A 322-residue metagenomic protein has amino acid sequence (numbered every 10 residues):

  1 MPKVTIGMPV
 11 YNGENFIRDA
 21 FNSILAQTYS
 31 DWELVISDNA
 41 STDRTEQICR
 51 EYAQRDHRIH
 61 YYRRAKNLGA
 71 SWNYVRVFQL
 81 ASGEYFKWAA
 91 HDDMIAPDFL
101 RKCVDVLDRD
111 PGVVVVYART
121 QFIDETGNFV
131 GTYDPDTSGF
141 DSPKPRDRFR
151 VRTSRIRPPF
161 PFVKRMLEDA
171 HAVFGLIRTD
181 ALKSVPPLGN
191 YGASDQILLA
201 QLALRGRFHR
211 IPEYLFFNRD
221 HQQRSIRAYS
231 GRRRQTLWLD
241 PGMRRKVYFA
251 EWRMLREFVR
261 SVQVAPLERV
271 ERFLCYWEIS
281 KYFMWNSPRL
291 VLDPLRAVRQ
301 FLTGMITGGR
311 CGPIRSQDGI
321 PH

Functional and structural regions predicted by a protein language model:
P2-V4, L25-I36, R44, H57-H60: Short loop->beta transition adjacent to catalytic acidic/histidine clusters or analogous donor-positioning motifs
I6, Q79, A96, P143-R232: Conserved nucleotide-sugar donor-binding catalytic segment
N12-A26, W32: Short, well-formed alpha-helical segments that are part of the catalytic scaffolds of diverse glycosyltransferases
R18, D43-E51, M94, D98: Acidic helix N-cap motif at the loop->helix transition within catalytic regions of sugar-transfer enzymes
S23, S30, D38-Q47, K66 (+1 more regions): A conserved acidic beta->alpha catalytic loop
R64-A81, M94, K102: Glycine-rich, basic loop-to-helix element that forms the pyrophosphate-binding segment of sugar-nucleotide handling
F86: Short aromatic/hydrophobic "clamp" motif used to bind/position activated sugar donors
D98-S142: Conserved donor NDP-sugar-binding/catalytic core segment of glycosyltransferases
